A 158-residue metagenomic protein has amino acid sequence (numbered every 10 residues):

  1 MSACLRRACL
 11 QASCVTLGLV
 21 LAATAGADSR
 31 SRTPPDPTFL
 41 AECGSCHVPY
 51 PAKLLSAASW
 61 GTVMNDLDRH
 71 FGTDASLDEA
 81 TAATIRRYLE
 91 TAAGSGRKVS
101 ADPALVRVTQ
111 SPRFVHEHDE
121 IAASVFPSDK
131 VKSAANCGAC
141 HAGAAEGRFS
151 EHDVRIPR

Functional and structural regions predicted by a protein language model:
S2-S13: Bacterial N-terminal signal peptides that target proteins for export
Q11-A22: Bacterial N-terminal signal peptides
A27-R87, A93-R158: Sequence context surrounding c-type heme c attachment/ligation sites in exported
